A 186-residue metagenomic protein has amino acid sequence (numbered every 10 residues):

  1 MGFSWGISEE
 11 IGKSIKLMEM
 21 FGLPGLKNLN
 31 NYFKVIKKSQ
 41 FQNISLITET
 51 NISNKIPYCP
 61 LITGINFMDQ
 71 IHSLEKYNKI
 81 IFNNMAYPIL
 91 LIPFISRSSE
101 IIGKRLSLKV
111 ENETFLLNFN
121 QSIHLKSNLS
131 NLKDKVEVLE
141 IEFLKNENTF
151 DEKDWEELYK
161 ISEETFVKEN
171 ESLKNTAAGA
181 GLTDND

Functional and structural regions predicted by a protein language model:
M1, M18-M20, M68, M85: Detector for methionine-enriched segments
G2-F3, G22, G103, N128: Glycine-centered secondary-structure boundary/capping sites
F3-S39: N-terminal interaction modules that seed assembly of large macromolecular complexes
S4, A86-P88, D151: Short, structured coil/loop segments at alpha-helix boundaries
E9-I15, G64-I71, L132, L158: Aromatic-enriched hydrophobic runs in primary sequence
G22, L61, T176-A178: Generic detector of intrinsically disordered, low-complexity, polar/charged segments
L26, N31-H124: A glycine-rich, acidic short-motif signal
S127-D186: Extended, charged low-complexity segments that frequently continue into or abut oligomerization scaffolds
